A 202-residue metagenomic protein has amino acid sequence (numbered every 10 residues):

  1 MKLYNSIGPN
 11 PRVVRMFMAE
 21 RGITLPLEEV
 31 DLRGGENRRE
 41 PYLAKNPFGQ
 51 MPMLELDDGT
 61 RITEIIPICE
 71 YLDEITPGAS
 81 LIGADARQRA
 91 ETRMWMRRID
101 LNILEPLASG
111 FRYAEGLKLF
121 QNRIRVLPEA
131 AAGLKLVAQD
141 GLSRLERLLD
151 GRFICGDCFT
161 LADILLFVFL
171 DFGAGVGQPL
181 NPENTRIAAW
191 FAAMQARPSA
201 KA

Functional and structural regions predicted by a protein language model:
M1-P128: GST-like domain detector, emphasizing the conserved glutathione-binding G-site in the N-terminal thioredoxin-like
V13, R38, A44, P67 (+3 more regions): A general marker of short, structured functional hotspots
I99-Q195: GST-like fold's C-terminal all-alpha helical module
